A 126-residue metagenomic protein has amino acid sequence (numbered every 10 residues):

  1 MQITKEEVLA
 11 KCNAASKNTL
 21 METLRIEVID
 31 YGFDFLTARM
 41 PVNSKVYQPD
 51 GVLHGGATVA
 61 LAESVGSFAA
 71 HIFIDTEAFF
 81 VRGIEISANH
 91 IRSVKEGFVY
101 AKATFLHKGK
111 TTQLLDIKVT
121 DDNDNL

Functional and structural regions predicted by a protein language model:
M1-L126: Terminal targeting signals and extreme-terminal segments of soluble enzymes
